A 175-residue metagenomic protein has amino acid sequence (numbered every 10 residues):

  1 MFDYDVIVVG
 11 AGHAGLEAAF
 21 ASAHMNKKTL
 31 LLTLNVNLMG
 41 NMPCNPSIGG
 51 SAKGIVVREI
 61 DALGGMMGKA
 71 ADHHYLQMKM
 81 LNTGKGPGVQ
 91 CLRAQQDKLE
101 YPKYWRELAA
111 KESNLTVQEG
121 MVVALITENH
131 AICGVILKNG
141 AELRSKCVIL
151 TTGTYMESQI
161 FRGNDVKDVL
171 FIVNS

Functional and structural regions predicted by a protein language model:
F2-A14: Beta1/beta-strand and adjacent pyrophosphate-binding region of the FAD-binding site in flavoprotein oxidoreductases
F2-Y4, K138-C147: Core beta-strand elements of the Rossmann-like FAD/NAD(P) dinucleotide-binding domain in flavoenzyme oxidoreductases
V6, K28-L30, K146-V148: Beta-sheet entry/capping signal
V9, L150-T151: Redox-cofactor binding/interface segments in oxidoreductases and associated redox assembly factors
L16-A18: N-terminal amphipathic, basic-rich helices that act as targeting or association modules
F20-E128, N139, T151-S175: Conserved N-terminal/central alpha/beta ligand/cofactor-binding core
A131-V135: Peripheral, non-AAA+ core regions of ATP-driven protein-machinery
